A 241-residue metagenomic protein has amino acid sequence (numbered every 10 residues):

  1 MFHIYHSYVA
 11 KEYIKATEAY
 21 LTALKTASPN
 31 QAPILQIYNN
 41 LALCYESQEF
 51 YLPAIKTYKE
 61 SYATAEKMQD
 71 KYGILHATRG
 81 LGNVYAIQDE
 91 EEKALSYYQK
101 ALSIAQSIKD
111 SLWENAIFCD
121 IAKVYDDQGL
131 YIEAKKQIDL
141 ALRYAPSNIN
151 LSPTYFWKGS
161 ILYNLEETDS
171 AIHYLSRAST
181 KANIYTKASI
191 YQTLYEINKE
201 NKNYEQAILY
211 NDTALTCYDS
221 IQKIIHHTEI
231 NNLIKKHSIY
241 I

Functional and structural regions predicted by a protein language model:
M1-V9, Y20, A32-S47, Y72-I87 (+3 more regions): Conserved alpha-helical positions within TPR/SEL1-like repeat arrays
I14-T17, L52-I55, I132, D139 (+5 more regions): Hydrophobic positions within repeat-based interaction scaffolds
Y20, Y58, Y62-A65, Y98 (+3 more regions): Hydrophobic/aromatic packing residues within the alpha-helices of TPR/SEL1-like helical repeat arrays
A27-Q31, T64-D70, Q106-D110, R143-N150 (+2 more regions): Short coil/turn linkers that connect adjacent helices within long alpha-helical scaffolds, especially alpha-solenoid
L52-I55, K59, E90-L95, L102: A detector of tandem-repeat and repeat-rich interaction/domain scaffolds
